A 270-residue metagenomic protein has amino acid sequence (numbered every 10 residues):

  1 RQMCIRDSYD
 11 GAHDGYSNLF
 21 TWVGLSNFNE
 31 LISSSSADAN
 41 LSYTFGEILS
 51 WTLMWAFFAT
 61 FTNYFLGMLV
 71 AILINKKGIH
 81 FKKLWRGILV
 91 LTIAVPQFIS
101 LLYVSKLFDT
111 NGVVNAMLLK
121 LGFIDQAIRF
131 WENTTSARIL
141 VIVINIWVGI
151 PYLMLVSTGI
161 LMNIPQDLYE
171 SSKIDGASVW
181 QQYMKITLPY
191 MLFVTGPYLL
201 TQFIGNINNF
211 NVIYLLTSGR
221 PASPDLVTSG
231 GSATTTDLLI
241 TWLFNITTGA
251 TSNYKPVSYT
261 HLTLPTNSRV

Functional and structural regions predicted by a protein language model:
R1-Q2, R6-L262, S268-R269: A structural signal for multi-pass alpha-helical bundles of membrane permease subunits that mediate small-molecule
